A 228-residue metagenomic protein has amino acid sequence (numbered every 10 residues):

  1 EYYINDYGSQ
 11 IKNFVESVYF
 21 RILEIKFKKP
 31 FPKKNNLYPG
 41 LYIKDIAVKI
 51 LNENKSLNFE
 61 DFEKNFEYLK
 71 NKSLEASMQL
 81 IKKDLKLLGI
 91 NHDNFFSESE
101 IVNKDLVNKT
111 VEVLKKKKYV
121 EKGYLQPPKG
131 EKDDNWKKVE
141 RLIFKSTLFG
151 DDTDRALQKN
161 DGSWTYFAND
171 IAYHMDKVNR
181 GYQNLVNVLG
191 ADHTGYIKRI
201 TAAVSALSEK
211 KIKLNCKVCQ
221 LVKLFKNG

Functional and structural regions predicted by a protein language model:
E1-G228: NTP-dependent nucleotidyl-transfer catalytic core
